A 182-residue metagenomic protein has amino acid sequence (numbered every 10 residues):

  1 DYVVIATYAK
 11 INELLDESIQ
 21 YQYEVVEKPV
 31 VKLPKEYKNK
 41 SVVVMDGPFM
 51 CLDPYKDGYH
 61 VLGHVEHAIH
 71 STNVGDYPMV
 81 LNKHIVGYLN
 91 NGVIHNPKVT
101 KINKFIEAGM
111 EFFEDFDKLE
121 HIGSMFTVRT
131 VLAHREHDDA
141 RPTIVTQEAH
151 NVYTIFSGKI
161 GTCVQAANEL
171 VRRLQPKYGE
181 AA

Functional and structural regions predicted by a protein language model:
Y2-M45, Y55-G58, A68, E180-A181: Central helical "cap/lid" subdomain
I5, C51-D53, H60-H64, T154-I155: Short hydrophobic-aromatic micro-motifs
A9-I11, M50, H67-I69, K159-G161: Short, solvent-exposed loop/turn segments at secondary-structure junctions
L14-D16, T72, Q165: Short glycine-/acidic-enriched loop or helix-start segments at secondary-structure transitions that form or flank
Y21, K104-A182: C-terminal catalytic lobe of FAD-dependent flavoproteins
S41-V42, C51-L52, I144: Short, surface-exposed charged micro-motifs
V43-D46, R135-H137: A short catalytic or substrate-binding loop motif that flags glycine-/basic-rich loops and adjacent residues that bind
L52, G58, I69-R129: Flavin-binding catalytic cores
